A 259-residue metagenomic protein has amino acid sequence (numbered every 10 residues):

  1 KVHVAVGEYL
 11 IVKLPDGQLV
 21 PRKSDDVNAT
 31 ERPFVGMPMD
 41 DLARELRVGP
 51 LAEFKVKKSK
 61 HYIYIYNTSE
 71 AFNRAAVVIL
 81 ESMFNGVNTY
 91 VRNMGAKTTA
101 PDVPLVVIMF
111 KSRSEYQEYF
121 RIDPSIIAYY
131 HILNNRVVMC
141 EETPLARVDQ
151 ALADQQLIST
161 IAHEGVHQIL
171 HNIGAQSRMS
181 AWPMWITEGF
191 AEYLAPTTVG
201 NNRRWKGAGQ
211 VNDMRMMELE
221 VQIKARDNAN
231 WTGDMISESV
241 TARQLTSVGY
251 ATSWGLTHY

Functional and structural regions predicted by a protein language model:
K1-M94, F120, M214, E220: Compositionally biased alpha-helical segments
G7, P104-L105, W254: Short, surface-exposed beta-edge/turn micro-motifs
Y9, V106, F190: Conserved beta-strand and immediately adjacent loop positions that scaffold enzyme active sites
D16, A96-T99, G207: Sparse recognition of residues in long alpha-helices and their boundaries
L19, Y116, G200: Flexible, glycine-rich phosphate/dinucleotide-binding loops and adjacent beta-alpha linkers at cofactor/substrate
G49-P50, I122, A128-T143, A153-Q156 (+1 more regions): Acidic/His/Gly-enriched intrinsically disordered linker/tail segments that often contain short helix/coil "MoRF-like"
L51-P183: Juxtacatalytic substrate-recognition/specificity segment
